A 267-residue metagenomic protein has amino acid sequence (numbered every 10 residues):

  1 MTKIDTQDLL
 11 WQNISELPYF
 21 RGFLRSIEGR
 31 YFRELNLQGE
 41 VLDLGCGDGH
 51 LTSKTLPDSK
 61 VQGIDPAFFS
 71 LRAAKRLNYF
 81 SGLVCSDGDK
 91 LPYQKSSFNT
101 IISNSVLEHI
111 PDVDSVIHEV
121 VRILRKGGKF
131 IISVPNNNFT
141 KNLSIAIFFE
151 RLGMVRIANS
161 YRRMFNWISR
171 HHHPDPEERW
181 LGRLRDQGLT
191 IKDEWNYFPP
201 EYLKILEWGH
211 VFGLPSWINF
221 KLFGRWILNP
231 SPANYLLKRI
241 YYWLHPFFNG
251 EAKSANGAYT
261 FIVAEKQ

Functional and structural regions predicted by a protein language model:
M1-K90, Q94, T100, I117 (+1 more regions): Conserved N-terminal segment of class I S-adenosyl-L-methionine
L51-T52, P111, T140-K141: Glycine/Thr-rich phosphate-binding loops of Rossmann-like dinucleotide-binding domains
K90, E108, F139: Active-site micro-motifs of SAM-dependent methyltransferase domains
S103-V106: A short beta-strand submotif of the Rossmann-like class I SAM-dependent methyltransferase core that lines
I110-P111, L124-K126: Helix-to-beta-strand junctions that scaffold the AdoMet/dcAdoMet cofactor pocket in Class I SAM-dependent enzymes
D114-E119, K129-I262: S-adenosyl-L-methionine-dependent methyltransferase catalytic module, highlighting the catalytic core
A264-Q267: Active-site beta-strand termini and strand-to-loop segments that position acidic
